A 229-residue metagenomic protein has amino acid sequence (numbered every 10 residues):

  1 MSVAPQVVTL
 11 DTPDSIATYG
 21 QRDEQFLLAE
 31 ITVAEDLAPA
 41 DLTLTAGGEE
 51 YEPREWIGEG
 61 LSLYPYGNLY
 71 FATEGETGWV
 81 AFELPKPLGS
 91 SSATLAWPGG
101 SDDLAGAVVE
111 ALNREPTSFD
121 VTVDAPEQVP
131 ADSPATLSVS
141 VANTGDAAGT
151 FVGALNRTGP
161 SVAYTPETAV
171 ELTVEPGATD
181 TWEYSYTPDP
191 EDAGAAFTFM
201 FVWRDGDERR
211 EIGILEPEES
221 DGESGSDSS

Functional and structural regions predicted by a protein language model:
M1-V152, S161-T181, S185-S229: Conserved functional micro-motifs across diverse proteins
